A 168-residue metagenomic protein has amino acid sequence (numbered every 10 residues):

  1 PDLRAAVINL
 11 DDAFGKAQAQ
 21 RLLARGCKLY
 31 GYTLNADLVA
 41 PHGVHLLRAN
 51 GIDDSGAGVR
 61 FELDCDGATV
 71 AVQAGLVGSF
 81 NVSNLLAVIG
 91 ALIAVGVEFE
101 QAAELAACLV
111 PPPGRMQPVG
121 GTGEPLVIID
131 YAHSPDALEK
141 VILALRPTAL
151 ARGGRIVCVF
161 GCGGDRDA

Functional and structural regions predicted by a protein language model:
P1-L126, P147, G153-G154: Acidic, Mg2+-coordinating active-site environments of NTP-dependent enzymes
I8, I129, F160: Active-site flanking residues adjacent to catalytic metal/cofactor-binding acidic residues
V77-S79, H133, G163: Structured loop/turn residues at secondary-structure junctions
A87, H133, A137: Conserved cofactor-binding/catalytic machinery of classical short-chain dehydrogenase/reductase
P111-G114, D136-A168: Active-site beta-alpha connecting loops in nucleotide-dependent enzymes
V127-H133: Switch II (G3) loop of P-loop NTPases
